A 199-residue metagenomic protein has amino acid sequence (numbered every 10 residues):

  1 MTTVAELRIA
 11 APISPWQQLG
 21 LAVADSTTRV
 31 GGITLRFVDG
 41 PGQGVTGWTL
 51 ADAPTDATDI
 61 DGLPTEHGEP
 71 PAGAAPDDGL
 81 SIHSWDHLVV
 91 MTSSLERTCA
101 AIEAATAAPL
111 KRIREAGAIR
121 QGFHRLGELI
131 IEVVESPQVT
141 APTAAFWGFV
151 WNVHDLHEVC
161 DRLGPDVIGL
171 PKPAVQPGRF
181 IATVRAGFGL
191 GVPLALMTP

Functional and structural regions predicted by a protein language model:
M1-I13, V23-S84, K111-Q138, G164-P199: Vicinal oxygen chelate
L7, L88, F149: Hydrophobic adenine-recognition pocket in adenosine-nucleotide-binding enzymes
A10-P12, A53-T55, S93-L95, N152-H157: Helix N-cap motif at beta-to-alpha junctions
I13-L19, T98-E103, L163: Conserved active-site tyrosine of GNAT-family acetyltransferases
V45-T46, A144-W147: Eukaryotic phosphotyrosine signaling hubs
S81-E115: Hydrophobic, aromatic-enriched interface-forming segments
T92-S94, T106, L126-I130, E135-P137 (+1 more regions): Generic secondary-structure microfeatures
A100-A101, G122, E132-T140, F149-H154 (+1 more regions): A structural feature that tracks compact, well-ordered secondary-structure segments with a strong bias toward
